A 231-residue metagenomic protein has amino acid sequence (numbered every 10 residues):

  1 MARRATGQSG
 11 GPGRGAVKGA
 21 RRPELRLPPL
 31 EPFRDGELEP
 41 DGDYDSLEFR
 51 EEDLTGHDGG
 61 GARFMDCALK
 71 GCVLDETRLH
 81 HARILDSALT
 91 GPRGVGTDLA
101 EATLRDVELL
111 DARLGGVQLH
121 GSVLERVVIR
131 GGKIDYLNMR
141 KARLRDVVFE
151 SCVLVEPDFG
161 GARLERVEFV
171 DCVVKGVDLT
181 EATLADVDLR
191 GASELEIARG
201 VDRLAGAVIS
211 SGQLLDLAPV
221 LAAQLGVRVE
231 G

Functional and structural regions predicted by a protein language model:
M1-Q8: N-terminal acidic, proline/glycine-rich, low-complexity intrinsically disordered segments
A2, K18-G231: Tandem repeat scaffolds
Q8-R14: Short glycine-rich, low-complexity segments
